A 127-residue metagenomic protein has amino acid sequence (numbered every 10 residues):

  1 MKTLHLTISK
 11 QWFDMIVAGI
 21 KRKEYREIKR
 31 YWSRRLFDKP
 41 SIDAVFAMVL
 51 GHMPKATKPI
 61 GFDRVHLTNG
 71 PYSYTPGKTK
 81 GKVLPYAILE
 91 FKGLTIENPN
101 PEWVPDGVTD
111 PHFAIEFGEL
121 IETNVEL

Functional and structural regions predicted by a protein language model:
K2-L127: Structured alpha/beta reader/binder surfaces that contact nucleic acids or chromatin modification marks
